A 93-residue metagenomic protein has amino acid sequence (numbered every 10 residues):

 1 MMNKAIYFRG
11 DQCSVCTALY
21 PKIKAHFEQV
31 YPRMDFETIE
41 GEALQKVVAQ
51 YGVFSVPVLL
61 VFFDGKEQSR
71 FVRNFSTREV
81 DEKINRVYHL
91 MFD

Functional and structural regions predicted by a protein language model:
M1-Q29: Local sequence-structure signature of Cys/Sec-based thiol-disulfide redox active-site neighborhoods
F8-R9, Y20, Y31-K46: Thiol-based oxidoreductase modules, predominantly thioredoxin-like and allied folds used for disulfide exchange
S14, Q45, Q68: Nucleotide phosphate-binding site architecture
L19, Q50-Y51, N74: Residue-level signal for well-ordered alpha-helical positions
A25-P32, H89, D93: Secondary-structure boundary motif
V47-Y51, K83: CheY-like receiver
Y51-L60: Structural micro-motif
L60-D93: Non-catalytic, surface beta->alpha helical segment in thiol-disulfide oxidoreductase systems
